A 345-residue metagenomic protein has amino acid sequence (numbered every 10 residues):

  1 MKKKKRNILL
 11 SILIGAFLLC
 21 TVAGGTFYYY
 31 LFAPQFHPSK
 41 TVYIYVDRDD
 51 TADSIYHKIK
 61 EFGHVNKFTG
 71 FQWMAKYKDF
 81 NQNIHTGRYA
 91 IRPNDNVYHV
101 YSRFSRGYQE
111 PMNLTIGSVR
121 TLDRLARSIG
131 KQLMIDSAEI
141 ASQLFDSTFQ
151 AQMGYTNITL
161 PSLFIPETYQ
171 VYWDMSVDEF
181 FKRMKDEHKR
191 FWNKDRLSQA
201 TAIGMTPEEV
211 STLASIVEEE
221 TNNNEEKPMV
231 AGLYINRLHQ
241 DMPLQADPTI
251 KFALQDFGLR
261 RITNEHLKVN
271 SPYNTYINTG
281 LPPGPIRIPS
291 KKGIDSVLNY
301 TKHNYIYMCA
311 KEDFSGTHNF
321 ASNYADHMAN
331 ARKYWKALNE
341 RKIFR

Functional and structural regions predicted by a protein language model:
M1-I8, N339, I343-R345: Short, Lys/Arg-enriched, disordered terminal segments
K2-T41: N-terminal type II signal-anchor transmembrane helix that functions as the membrane-insertion/stop-transfer segment
I14-L19, E61-G63, T86-R88, E139-L144 (+2 more regions): N-terminal start-of-chain detector that recognizes signal peptides and the immediate post-cleavage beginning
G15-L19, F68, Y324: Generic alpha-helix initiation/capping and coil-helix boundary signal
L18-L19, Y43, S198, A310: N-terminal hydrophobic or amphipathic segments with adjacent small-residue motifs that include Sec signal peptides
F27-W192: Signal peptide-directed extracytoplasmic domains
T51, R127, I135-A138, F149-R345: Bacterial extracytoplasmic/cell-wall-associated proteins, especially those involved in peptidoglycan
